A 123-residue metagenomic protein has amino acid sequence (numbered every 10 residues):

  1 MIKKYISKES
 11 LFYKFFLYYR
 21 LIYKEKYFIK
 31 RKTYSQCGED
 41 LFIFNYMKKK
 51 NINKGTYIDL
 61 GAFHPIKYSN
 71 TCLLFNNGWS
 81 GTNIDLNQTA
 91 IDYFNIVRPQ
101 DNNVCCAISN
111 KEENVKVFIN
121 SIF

Functional and structural regions predicted by a protein language model:
M1-F123: Phosphate/nucleotide-binding beta-alpha loop and adjacent structural elements of enzyme active sites
